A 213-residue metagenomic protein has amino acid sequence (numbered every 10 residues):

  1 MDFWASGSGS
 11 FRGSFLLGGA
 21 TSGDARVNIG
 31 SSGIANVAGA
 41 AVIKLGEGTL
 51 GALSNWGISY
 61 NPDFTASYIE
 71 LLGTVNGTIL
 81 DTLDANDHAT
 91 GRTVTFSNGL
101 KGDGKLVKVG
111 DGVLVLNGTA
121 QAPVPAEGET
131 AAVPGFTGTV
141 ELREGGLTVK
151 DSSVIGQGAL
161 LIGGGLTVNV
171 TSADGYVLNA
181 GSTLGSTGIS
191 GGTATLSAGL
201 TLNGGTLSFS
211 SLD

Functional and structural regions predicted by a protein language model:
M1-A35, L72-G163, T167, A173 (+2 more regions): Extracellular repeat-rich scaffold modules on cell surfaces
A41-I43, E47-W56: Structured, non-catalytic alpha/beta "coupling" segments that mediate domain-domain communication and provide generic
V42-K44, G135, T195, S208-D213: Extracellular, surface-exposed repeat/solenoid domains
A52-P62, D81-D84, H88: Proline-centered turn/helix-capping motifs that create local helix->coil transitions or kinks
N55, Y60-A66, L71, G128: Acidic/polar low-complexity surface segments
I162-G163, S197-D213: Short, intrinsically disordered, charge-balanced linker/junction segments flanking boundaries in proteins
